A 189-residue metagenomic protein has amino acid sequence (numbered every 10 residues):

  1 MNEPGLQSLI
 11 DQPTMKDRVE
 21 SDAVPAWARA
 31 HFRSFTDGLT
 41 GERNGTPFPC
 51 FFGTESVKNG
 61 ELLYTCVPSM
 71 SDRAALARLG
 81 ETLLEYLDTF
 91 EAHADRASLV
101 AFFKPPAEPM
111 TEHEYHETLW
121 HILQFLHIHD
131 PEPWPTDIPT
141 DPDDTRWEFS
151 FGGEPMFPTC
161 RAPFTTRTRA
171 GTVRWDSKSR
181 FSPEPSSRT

Functional and structural regions predicted by a protein language model:
M1-A92, T118-P133: Non-catalytic accessory regions used for complex assembly or targeting
V67, S71, A107-E114, R146: Conserved aromatic-histidine-acidic binding/catalytic patches
A92-D95, S150-F151: Flexible, charged surface loops at secondary-structure boundaries
A94-T140: Extracellular-facing segments of soluble proteins and assemblies that are Gly/Ser/Thr-biased and enriched in aromatics
P106-E108, P163-T165, S186: Short, solvent-exposed loop/turn segments at secondary-structure junctions
T111, T168, T189: Short acidic, gly/pro-rich beta-turn/loop elements at beta-sheet edges and active-site/ligand-binding grooves
T136-W175, F181-P183: Aromatic/basic-lined ligand-recognition segments that form π-stacking hydrophobic pockets flanked by Lys/Arg to engage
P183-T189: Compact, glycine/acidic-enriched structural inserts
